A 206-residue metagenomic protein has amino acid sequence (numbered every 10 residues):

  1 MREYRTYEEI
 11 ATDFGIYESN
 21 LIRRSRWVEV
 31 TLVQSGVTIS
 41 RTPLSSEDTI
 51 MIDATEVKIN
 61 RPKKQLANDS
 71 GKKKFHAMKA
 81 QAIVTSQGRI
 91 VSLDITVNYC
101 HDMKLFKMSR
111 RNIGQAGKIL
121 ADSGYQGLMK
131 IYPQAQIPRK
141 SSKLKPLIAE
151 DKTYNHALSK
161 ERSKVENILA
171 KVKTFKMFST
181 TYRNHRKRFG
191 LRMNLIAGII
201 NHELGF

Functional and structural regions predicted by a protein language model:
R2, T6-F206: Short, well-ordered secondary-structure "scaffold" segments embedded in the functional core of diverse domains
